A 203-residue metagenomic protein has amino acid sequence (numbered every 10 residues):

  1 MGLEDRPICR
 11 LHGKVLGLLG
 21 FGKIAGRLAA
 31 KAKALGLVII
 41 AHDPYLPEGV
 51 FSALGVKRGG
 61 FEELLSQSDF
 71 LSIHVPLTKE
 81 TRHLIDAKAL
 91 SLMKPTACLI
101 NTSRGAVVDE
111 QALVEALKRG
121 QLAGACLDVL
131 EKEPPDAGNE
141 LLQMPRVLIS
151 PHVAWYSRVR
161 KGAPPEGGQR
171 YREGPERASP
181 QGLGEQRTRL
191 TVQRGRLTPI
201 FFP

Functional and structural regions predicted by a protein language model:
M1-V15, R27-A30, E176-S179, L183: Phosphate-binding beta-alpha-beta segment of Rossmann-like dinucleotide-binding domains, i.e., the NAD(P)
P7, E131-R196, F201: C-terminal helix-to-coil terminal segments
I8-H12, K33, S91-L92, L141: Short, flexible hinge/linker loops that cap or flank conserved catalytic cores
F21-G22: Glycine-rich Rossmann-fold phosphate-binding loop(s) that bind the pyrophosphate of adenine dinucleotide cofactors
A29, K33, L117-K118: Gly/Ala-rich phosphate-binding loop of Rossmann-like dinucleotide-binding domains, activating on the conserved
L37-V38: Residues at the starts of beta-strands that form the adenosine-phosphate
A41: Conserved SAM-binding motif I beta-strand of class I
P44-E140: Rossmann-like adenosine-cofactor binding region
